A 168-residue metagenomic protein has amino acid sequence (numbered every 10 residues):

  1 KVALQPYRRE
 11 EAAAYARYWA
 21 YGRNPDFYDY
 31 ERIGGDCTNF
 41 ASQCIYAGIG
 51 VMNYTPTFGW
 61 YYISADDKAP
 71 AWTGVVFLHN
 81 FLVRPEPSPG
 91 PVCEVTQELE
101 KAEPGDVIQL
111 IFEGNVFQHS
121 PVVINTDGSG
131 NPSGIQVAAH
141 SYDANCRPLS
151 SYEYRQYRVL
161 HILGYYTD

Functional and structural regions predicted by a protein language model:
K1-T73: N-terminal capping segments
L4-R8, E94, P148: Alpha-helix capping and helix-coil boundary motifs
Y21, I45-Y46, E113, T126 (+1 more regions): Residue-level marker of positions within ordered structural domains that often coincide with functionally constrained
N39, G48-I49, V92-E94, A139: Generic hydrophobic/packing signal
Y54-T57, S120, L149: Short, solvent-exposed loop/turn and secondary-structure capping segments
Y61-Q136: ...with weaker cross-activation on analogous glycine-rich loops/strands in unrelated enzymes
V123-D168: Glycine-rich, aromatic-bearing surface loops/beta-hairpins
